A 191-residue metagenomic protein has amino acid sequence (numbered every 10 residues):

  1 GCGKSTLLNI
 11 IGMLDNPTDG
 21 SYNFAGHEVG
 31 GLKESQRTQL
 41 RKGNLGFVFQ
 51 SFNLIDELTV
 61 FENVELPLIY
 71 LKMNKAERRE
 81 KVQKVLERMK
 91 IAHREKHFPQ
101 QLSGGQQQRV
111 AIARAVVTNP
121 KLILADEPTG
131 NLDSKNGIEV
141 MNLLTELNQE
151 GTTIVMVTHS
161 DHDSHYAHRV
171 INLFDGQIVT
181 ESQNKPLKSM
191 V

Functional and structural regions predicted by a protein language model:
G1-V170: ABC family nucleotide-binding domain
R169, Q177-V191: Conserved beta-strand-loop-alpha-helix hinge in the C-terminal portion of ABC ATPase nucleotide-binding domains
F174: A cytosolic small-molecule/anion-sensing beta-strand core signal
